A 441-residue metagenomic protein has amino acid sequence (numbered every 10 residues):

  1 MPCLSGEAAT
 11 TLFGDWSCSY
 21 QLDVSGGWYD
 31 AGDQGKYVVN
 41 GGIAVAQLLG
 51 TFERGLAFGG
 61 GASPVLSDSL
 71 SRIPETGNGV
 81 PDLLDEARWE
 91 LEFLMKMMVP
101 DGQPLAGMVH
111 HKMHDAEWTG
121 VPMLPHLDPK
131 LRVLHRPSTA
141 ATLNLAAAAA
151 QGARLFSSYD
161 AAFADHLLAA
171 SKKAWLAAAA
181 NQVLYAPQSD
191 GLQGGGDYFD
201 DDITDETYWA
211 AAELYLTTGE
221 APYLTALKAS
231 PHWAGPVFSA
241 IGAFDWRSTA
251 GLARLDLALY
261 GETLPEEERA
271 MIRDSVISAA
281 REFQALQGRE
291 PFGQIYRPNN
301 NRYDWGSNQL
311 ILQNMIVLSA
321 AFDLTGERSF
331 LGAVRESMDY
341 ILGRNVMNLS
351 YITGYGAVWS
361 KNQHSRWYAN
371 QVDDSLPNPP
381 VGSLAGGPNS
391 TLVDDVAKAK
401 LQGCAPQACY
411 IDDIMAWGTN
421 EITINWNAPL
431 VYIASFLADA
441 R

Functional and structural regions predicted by a protein language model:
M1-G42, A46, G50-T51, G77-V80 (+5 more regions): Aromatic (Trp/Tyr) and acidic
E53-W89, H126-V133, Q151-L168: Short coil/linker segments at helix-helix boundaries
L66-T76, K112-D115, S189-G196, P231 (+1 more regions): Short linear capping/connector segments at secondary-structure termini
P81-M108: Carboxylate/His-rich catalytic cores and anion/metal-binding grooves
K172-L176, A180-V183: Hydrophobic, small-residue-rich alpha-helical packing segments that form membrane-like cores
N181-D200, D205-W209, L216, H232-W233: Structural signature of Gram-negative outer-membrane beta-barrels, strongest in the C-terminal barrel of TonB-dependent
P187-F199, A240-D245, E290-D304, G354: Acidic, Ser/Thr-rich low-complexity linear motifs
H232-A240: Solenoid-like repeat scaffolds
